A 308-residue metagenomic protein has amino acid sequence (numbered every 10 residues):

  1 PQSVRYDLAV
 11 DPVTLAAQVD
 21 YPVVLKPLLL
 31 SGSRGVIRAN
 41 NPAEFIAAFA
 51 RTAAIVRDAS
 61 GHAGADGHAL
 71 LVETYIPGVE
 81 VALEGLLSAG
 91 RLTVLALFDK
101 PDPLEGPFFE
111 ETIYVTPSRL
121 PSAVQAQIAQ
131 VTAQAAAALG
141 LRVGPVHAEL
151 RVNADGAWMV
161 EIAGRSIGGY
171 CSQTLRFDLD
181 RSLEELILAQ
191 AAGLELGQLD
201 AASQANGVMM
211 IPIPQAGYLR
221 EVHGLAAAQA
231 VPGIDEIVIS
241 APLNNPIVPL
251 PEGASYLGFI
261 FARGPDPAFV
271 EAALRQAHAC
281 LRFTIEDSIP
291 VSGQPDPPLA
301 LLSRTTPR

Functional and structural regions predicted by a protein language model:
P1, P22-L25, N40-P77, F108-Y114 (+1 more regions): Conserved ATP-binding module of the ATP-grasp superfamily
P1-G35, R57-S60: A conserved helix-loop-beta module that forms one wall/lid of the active-site cleft in ATP-utilizing catalytic domains
L15, L188-R308: Peripheral (often C-terminal) accessory segments that flank ATP-dependent C-N-forming ligase machineries
P27-L30, P107-F108, L250-S255: Short, flexible turn/loop "capping" segments at secondary-structure junctions
R34, G67, E111, N206 (+1 more regions): Short, solvent-exposed beta-strand edge segments and adjacent coil->beta transition regions
I37, A47-R51, E73, E80-D102 (+5 more regions): Beta-strand scaffold of nucleotide-dependent catalytic cores
I37, T74, T116-P117, R176 (+1 more regions): Short, well-ordered beta-strand elements within core beta-sheets of diverse protein domains
A126-A148, A154, A163-E221: Active-site "cap" helix and flanking loop/linker of ATP-utilizing ligase/carboxylase catalytic domains
